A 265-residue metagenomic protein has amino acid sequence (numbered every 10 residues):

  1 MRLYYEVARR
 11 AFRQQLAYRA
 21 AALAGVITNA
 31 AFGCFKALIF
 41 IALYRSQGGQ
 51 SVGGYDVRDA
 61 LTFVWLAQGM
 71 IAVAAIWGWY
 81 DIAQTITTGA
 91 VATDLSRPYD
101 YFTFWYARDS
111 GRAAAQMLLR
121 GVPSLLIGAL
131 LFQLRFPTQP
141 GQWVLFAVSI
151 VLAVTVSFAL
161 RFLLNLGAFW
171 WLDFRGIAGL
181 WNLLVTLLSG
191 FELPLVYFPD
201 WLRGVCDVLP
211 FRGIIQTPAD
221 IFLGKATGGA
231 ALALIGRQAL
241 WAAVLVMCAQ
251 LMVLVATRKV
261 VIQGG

Functional and structural regions predicted by a protein language model:
M1-G265: Hydrophobic transmembrane alpha-helices and immediately adjacent juxtamembrane helices of multi-pass inner-membrane
